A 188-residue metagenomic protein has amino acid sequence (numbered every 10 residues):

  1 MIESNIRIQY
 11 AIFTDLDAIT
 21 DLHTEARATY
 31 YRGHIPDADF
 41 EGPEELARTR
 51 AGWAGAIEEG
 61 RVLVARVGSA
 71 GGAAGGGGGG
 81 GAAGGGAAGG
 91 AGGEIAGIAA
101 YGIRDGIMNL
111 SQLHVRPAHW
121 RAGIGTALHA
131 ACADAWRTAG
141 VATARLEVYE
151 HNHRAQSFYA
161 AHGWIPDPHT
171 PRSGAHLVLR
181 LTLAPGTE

Functional and structural regions predicted by a protein language model:
I2-I6, Y10-A118, H129-A131, A135 (+3 more regions): Acetyl-CoA-dependent GNAT
D17, Q156-S157: Alpha-helical elements of the RecA-like P-loop NTPase motor core of helicases
R104, R145, V178-R180: Beta-strand secondary-structure signal
P117-W120, L146-Q156, R172-L177: Conserved beta-strand-loop-alpha-helix junction that forms the acyl-donor binding cleft
A139, S157, A161-H162: Structural motif
